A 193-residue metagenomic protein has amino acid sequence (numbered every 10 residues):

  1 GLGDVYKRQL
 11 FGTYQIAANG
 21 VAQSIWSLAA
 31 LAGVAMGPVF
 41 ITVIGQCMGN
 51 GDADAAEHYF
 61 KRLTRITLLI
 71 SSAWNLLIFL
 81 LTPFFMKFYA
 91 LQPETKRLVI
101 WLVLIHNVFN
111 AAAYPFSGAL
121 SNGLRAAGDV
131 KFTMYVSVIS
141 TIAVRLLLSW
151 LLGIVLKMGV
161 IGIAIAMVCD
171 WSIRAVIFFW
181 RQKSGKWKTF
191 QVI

Functional and structural regions predicted by a protein language model:
G1-Y6: Short, small-residue-biased leader/transition segments that mark boundaries at the very start of proteins
R8-S27, E94-I100, D129, I163-I165: Interfacial/gating helices of multi-pass transporter permease domains
L10-T13, N50, A126-G128, K157: Helix-loop interface residues and adjacent transmembrane-helix termini in multi-pass membrane transporters, primarily
N19-T82, Y114-V138: Small-residue-rich hydrophobic transmembrane alpha-helices
V34-G37, H106-A126, F132-I142, L148 (+1 more regions): Short runs within selected transmembrane alpha-helices of multi-pass transporters and secretion channels
I44-N110, G153-I193: Short alpha-helical transmembrane segments in multi-pass integral membrane proteins
T82-P83, R145, S149: Alpha-helical transmembrane segments of polytopic integral membrane proteins, especially the permease/helical cores
